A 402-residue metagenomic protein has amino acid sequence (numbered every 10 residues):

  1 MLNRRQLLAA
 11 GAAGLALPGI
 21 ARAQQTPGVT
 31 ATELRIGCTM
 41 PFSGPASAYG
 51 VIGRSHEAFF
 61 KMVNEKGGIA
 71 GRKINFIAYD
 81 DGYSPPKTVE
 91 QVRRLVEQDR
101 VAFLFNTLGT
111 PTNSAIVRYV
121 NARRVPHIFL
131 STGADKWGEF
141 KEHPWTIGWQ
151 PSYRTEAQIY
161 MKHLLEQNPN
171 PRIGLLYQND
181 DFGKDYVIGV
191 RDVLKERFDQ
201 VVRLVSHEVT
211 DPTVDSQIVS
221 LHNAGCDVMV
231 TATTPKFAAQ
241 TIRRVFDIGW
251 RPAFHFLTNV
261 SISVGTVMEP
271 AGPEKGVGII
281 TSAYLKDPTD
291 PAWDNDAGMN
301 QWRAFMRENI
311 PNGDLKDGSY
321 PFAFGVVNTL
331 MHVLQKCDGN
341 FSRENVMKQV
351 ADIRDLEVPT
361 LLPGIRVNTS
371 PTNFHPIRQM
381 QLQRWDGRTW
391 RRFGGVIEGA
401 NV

Functional and structural regions predicted by a protein language model:
M1-G14: N-terminal secretory signal peptides and thylakoid transit peptides that target proteins across membranes
A23-I36, A70-K73, L165-N170: Immediate post-signal peptide segment of exported/extracytoplasmic ligand-binding proteins
V29, G37-E57, Y79-P85, L108-G109 (+3 more regions): Extracytoplasmic "Venus flytrap"
A48-R54, K66-E139, W149, S206-V214 (+1 more regions): Beta-alpha junction/loop-to-helix N-cap segments that form part of ligand/metal-binding clefts
K87-E90, D135-G138, H143-I248, A292-A297: Extracellular/periplasmic Venus flytrap/periplasmic-binding protein
R100-L108, I128-L130, G174-L176, C226-P235 (+2 more regions): Periplasmic-binding protein-like
V245-F324, V396-A400: Extracellular/periplasmic periplasmic-binding protein-like sensory domains
E308-P321, T329-W390: Segments of small-molecule ligand-sensing domains
